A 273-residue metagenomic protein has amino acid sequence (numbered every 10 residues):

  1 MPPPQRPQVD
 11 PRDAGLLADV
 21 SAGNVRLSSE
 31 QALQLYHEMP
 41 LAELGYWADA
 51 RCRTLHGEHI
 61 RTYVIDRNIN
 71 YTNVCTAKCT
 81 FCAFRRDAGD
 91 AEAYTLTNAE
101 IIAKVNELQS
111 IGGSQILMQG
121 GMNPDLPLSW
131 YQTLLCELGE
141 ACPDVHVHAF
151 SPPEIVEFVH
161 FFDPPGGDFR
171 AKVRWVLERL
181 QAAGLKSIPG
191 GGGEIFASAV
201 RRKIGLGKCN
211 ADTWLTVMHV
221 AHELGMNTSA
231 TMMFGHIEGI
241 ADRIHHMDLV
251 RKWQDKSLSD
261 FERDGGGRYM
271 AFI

Functional and structural regions predicted by a protein language model:
M1-V74: Flexible, acidic/Gly-rich N-terminal and inter-domain linker regions that tether and position cofactor-handling modules
G45-R86, A93-Q119: N-terminal pre-triad scaffold of radical SAM enzymes
D49, V105, Q132-C136, R174-E178 (+2 more regions): Generic structural signal for well-ordered alpha-helices, preferentially at hydrophobic/aromatic core positions
A88, L117, M122-D125, P152-F162 (+3 more regions): Conserved radical SAM core fold
D90-A103, S129, F169-R174, D212: Glycine-rich anion/phosphate-binding loops
K104-N106, S114-L117, E157-R170, L180: Conserved N-terminal glycine/acidic-rich loop preference
G120, C142, H146, Q181-G193 (+1 more regions): Conserved C-terminal portion of the radical SAM core fold that forms the substrate/S-adenosylmethionine-binding
G121, T133-L135, G139, D144 (+1 more regions): Asp-box/WD-like beta-propeller blade repeats and closely related beta-sheet repeat scaffolds
